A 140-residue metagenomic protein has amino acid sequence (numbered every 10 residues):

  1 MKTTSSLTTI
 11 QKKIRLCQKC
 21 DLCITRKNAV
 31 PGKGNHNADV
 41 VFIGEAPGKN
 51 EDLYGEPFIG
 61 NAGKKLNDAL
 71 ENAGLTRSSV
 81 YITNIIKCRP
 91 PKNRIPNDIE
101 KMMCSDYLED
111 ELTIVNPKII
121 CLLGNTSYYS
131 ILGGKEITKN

Functional and structural regions predicted by a protein language model:
M1-N61, E71-N72: Active-site and ligand/interface coordination hotspots across diverse enzymes and nucleic-acid-associated assemblies
I24-R26, K33-N35, A62, S79 (+2 more regions): Solvent-exposed, flexible loop/coil residues
E45, N84-I85: Short, conserved active-site loops that position catalytic residues or coordinate cofactors/metal ions across diverse
N61-V80: The first long alpha-helix at the start of the GST-like C-terminal all-alpha domain
R77-S78, I85-N140: Glycine/proline-rich loop-helix segments at beta-alpha junctions forming the active-site rim of enzyme cores
